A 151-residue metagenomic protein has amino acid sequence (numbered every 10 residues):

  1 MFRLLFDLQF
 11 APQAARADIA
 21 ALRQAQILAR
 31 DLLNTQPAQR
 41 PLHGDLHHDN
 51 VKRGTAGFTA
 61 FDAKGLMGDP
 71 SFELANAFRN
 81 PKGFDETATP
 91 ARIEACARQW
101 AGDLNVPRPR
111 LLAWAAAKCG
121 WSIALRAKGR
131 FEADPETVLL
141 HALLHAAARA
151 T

Functional and structural regions predicted by a protein language model:
M1-G44, G54, G102: An alpha-helical support segment within catalytic cores of ATP-dependent transferases
F2-A14, A117-E132: A glycine-centered beta->alpha junction motif in the catalytic cores of kinase/phosphotransferase enzymes
G44-L46, A115-A116: Short, well-ordered beta-to-alpha junction loops that form the rim of enzyme active sites and present histidine/acidic
D49-V51: Hydrophobic residue at the +6 position relative to the catalytic HRD Asp in the kinase catalytic loop
R53-R98, G102-N105, E132-L139, L143: Active-site Asp-x-Gly
F78, W114-A115: Short alpha-helical scaffolding segments that buttress acidic/His motifs in well-ordered protein cores
W100-R110, A117-A124: Conserved ATP-binding subdomain of kinase catalytic cores across diverse folds
S122-T151: ATP/Mg2+ or Mg2+-diphosphate-binding catalytic cores that bind nucleotide phosphates or diphosphates via glycine-rich
